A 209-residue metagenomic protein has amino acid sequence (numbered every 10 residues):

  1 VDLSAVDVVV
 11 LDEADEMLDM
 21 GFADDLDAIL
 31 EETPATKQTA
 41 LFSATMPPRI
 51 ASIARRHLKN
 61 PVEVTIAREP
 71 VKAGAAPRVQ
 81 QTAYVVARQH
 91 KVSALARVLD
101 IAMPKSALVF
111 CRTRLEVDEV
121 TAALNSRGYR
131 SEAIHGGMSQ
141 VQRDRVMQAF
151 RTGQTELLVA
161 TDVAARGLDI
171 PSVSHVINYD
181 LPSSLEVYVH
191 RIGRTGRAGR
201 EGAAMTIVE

Functional and structural regions predicted by a protein language model:
V1-E209: Conserved helicase RecA-like core
